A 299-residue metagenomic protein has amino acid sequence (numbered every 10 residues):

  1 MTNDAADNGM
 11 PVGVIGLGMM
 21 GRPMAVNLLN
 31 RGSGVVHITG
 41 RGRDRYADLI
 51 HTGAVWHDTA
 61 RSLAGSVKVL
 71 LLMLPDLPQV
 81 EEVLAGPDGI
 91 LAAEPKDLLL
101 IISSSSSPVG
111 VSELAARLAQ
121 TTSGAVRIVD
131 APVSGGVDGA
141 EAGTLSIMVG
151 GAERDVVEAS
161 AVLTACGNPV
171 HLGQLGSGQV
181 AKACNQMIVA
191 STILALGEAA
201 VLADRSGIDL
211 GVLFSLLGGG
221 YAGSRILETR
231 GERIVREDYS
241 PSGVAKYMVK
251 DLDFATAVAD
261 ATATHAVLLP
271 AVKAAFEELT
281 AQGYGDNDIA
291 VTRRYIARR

Functional and structural regions predicted by a protein language model:
M1-L72, V137, V170-H171: NAD(P)+-binding Rossmann beta1-loop-alpha1 motif at the extreme N-terminus of oxidoreductases
V12-V14, S105-M187: Rossmann-fold dinucleotide-binding core
M19, V69, P75, Q79 (+7 more regions): Amphipathic alpha-helical hairpins
A60-V126: Rossmann-fold NAD(P) dinucleotide-binding segment
A142-V149, V170, Q174-S206, S215-T229 (+2 more regions): Active-site-proximal catalytic alpha-helix in oxidoreductases
L175, Q179, G223-I289, Y295-R299: Interdomain hinge/lid region at the active-site interface of Rossmann-like NAD(P)-dependent oxidoreductases
